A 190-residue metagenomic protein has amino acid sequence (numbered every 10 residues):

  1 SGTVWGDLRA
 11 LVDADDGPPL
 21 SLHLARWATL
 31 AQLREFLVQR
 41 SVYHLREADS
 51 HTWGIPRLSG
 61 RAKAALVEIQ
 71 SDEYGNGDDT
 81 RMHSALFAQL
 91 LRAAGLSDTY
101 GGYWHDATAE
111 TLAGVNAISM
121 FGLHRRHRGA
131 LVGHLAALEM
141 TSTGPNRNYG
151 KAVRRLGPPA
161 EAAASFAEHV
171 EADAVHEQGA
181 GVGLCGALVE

Functional and structural regions predicted by a protein language model:
S1-E190: Non-heme di-metal
